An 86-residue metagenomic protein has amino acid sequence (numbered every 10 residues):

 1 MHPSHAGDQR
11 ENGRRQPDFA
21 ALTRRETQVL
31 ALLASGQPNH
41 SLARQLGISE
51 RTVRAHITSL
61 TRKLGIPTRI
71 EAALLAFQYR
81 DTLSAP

Functional and structural regions predicted by a protein language model:
M1-F19, S84-P86: Intrinsically disordered or compositionally simple regulatory linkers and C-terminal tails in signal-transduction
H5, H56, Y79: Histidine-centered active-site/metal-ligand motif
R10-T52, Y79: Helix-turn-helix DNA-binding segment
R25, H56-S59: Residues within the DNA-recognition helix of helix-turn-helix
A31, A55, L74: DNA-binding alpha-helical recognition surfaces that contact promoter or target DNA
H40, T58, I70: Residues within the helices of the helix-turn-helix
T61-P86: Basic, Lys/Arg-enriched C-terminal extension of HTH/homeodomain DNA-binding domains
